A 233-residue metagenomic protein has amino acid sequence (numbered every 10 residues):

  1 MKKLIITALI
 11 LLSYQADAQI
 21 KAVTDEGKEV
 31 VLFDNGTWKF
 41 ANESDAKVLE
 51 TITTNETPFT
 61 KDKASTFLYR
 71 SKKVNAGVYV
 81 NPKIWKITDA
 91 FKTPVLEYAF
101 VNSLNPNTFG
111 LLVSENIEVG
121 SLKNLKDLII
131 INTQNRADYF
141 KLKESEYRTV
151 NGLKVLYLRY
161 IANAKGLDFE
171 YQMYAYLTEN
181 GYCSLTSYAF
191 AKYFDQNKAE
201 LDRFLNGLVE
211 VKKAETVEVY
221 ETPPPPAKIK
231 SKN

Functional and structural regions predicted by a protein language model:
K3-Y14: Sec-dependent N-terminal signal peptides
Q19-L104, Y139, T178-E179, Y188-N233: N-terminal targeting sequences that direct proteins away from the cytosol to non-cytosolic compartments
E29, D168-E170, Y182: Short, mixed charged/polar active-site loops that provide acid/base catalysis or chelate metal/phosphate cofactors
P82, L122-I130, Q172-M173, K198 (+1 more regions): Extracytoplasmic/secreted envelope proteins and their assembly/folding machinery, especially bacterial periplasmic
F91-L96, D127-Y176: Signature of long, low-cysteine stretches enriched in small and polar/charged residues
V95-K126, C183: A short acidic-to-branched-hydrophobic micro-motif
S114, I161, Y188-F190: Short strand-loop junctions, especially beta-strand C-caps/beta-turns that link beta-sheets to coils or alpha-helices
Y157, S184-T186: Structural recognition of the beta-strand scaffold that forms the well-ordered cores of secreted hydrolase catalytic
